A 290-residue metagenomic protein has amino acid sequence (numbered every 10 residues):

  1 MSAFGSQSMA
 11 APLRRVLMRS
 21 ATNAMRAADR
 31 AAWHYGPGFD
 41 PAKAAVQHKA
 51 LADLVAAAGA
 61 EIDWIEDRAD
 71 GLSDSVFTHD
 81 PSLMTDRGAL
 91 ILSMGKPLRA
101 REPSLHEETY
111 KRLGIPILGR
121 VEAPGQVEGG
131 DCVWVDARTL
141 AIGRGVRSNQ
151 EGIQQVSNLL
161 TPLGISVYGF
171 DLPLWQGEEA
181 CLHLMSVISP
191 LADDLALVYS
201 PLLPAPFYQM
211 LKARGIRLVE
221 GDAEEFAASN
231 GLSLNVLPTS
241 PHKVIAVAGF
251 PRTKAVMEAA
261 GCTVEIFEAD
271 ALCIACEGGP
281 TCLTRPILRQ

Functional and structural regions predicted by a protein language model:
M1-Q290: The feature marks the mature, well-folded catalytic cores of soluble enzymes
